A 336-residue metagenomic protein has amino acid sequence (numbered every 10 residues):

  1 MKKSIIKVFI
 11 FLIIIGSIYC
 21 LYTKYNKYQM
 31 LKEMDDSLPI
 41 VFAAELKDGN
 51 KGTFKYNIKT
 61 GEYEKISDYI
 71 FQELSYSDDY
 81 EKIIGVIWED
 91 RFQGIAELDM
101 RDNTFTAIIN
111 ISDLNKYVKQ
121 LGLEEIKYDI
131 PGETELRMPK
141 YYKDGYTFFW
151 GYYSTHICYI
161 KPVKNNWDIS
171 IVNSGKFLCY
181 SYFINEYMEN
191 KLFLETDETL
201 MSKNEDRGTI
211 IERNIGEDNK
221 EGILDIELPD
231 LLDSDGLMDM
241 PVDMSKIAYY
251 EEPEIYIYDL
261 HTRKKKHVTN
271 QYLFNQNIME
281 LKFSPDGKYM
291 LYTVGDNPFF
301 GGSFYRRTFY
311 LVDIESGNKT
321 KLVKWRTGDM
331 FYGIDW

Functional and structural regions predicted by a protein language model:
M1-K7: Positively charged n-region of N-terminal signal peptides that target proteins for export
V8-W336: Sequence signature of WD/YWTD-type beta-propeller architectures
